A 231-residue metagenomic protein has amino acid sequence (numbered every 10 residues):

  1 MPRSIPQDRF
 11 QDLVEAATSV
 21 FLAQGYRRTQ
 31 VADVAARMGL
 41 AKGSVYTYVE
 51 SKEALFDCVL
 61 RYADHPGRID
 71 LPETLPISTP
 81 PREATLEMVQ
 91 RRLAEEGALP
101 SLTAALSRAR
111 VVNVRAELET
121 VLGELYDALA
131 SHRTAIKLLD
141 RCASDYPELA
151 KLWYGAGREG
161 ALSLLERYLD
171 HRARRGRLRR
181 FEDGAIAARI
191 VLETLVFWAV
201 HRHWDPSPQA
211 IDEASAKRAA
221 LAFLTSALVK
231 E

Functional and structural regions predicted by a protein language model:
M1-Q24, R28-L40, E50-D57: Basic, helix-initiating cap at the start of DNA-binding domains
E15, E83-R91, R115-K137, A185 (+3 more regions): Amphipathic alpha-helical segments that line or abut small-molecule/effector binding pockets and mediate allosteric
G43: Key DNA-contact positions within bacterial/archaeal DNA-binding proteins
V59-V121: Amphipathic alpha-helical linker/stalk segments
T103, K151, G155, A173-L221: Hydrophobic/aromatic-rich alpha-helical bundle segments in the mid-to-C-terminal region
R108-D140, E148-R175: Amphipathic alpha-helical packing segments from all-alpha helical-bundle domains
D127-S131, A135-L138, L162, R167 (+2 more regions): Amphipathic C-terminal alpha-helical segment
